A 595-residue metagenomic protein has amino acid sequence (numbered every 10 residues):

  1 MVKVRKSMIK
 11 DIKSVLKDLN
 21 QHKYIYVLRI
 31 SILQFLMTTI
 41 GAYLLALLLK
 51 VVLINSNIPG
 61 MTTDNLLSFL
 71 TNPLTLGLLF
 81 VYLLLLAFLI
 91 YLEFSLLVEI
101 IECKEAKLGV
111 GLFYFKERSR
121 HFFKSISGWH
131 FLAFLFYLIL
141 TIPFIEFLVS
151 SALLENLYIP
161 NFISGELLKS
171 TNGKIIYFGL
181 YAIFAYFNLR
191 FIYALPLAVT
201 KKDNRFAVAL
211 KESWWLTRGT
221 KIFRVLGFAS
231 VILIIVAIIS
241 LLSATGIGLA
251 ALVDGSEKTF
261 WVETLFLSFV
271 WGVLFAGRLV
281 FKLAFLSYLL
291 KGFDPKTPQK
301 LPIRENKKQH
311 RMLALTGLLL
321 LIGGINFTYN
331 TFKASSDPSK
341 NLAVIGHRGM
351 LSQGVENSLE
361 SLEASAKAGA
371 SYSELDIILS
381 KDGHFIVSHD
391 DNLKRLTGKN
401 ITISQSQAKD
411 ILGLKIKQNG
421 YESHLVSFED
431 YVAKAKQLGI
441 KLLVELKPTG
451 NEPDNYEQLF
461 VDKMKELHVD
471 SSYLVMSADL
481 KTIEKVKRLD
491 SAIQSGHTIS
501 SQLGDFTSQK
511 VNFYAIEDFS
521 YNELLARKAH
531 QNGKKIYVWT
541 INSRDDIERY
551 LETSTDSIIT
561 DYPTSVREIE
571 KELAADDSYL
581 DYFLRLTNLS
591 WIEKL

Functional and structural regions predicted by a protein language model:
M1-V344: Hydrophobic alpha-helical membrane segments
K124-S125, I222-V225, Q437-K441, V469-S472 (+3 more regions): Loop/turn elements at helix/coil->beta-strand transitions in domains of secreted/extracellular proteins
L226, H497-I499, G504-L595: C-terminal active-site rim and adjoining tail of enzyme catalytic domains
T331-D382, I386-V387, K394-L396, I401-Q405 (+2 more regions): Membrane-interface segments at or immediately adjacent to transmembrane helices that form the boundary between
N341-I345, Y372, G439-L443, S472-L474 (+4 more regions): Structural preference for beta-strand elements that scaffold enzyme active sites
H347, S365, D376, I411 (+8 more regions): Conserved, mostly hydrophobic/aromatic
R348, L375-I377, L446, S477 (+3 more regions): A cross-domain feature marking catalytic cores of carbohydrate-active enzymes and several ubiquitous metabolic/repair
H389-I493, L586-K594: Metal-dependent phosphodiesterase/phospholipase catalytic core, i.e., the His/Asp/Glu-rich active-site region
